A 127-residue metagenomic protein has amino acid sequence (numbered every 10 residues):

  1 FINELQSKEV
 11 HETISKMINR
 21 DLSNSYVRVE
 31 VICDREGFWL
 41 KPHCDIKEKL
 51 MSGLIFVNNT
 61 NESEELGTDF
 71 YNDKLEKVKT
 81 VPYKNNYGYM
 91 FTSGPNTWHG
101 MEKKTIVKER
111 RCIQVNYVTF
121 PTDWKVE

Functional and structural regions predicted by a protein language model:
F1-Q6, V10-E127: Catalytic core of non-heme Fe(II) oxygenases with the double-stranded beta-helix
